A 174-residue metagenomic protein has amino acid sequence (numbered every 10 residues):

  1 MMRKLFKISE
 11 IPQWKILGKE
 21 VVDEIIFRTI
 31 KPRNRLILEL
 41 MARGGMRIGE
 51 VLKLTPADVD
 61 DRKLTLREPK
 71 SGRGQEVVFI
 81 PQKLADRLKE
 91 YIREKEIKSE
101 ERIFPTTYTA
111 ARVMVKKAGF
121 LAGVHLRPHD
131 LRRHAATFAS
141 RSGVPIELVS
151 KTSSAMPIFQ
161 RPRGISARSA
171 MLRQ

Functional and structural regions predicted by a protein language model:
M1-D23, R73: Flexible interdomain linker/hinge and immediately adjacent N-terminus of the catalytic tyrosine-recombinase domain
M1-L5, G45-G49, M114: N-terminal DNA-binding recognition helix of tyrosine site-specific recombinases/integrases
L5-E10, V78-Q82, R163-Q174: DNA/chromatin major-groove-contacting recognition/catalytic segments
K15-I48: Basic, Lys/Arg- and aromatic-enriched nucleic-acid-binding interface segment
F27, I97-E101, R112-K151: Short, basic (Lys/Arg/His-rich) helix/loop patches that form interaction surfaces in the mid-to-C-terminal regions
M41-R62, E147-K151: Short, charged phosphate-coordinating catalytic segments
V59-D61, H125, V144-I165: Short, polar N-cap/turn motifs at the start of nucleic acid-interacting alpha helices
S71-E90, K98-K116: C-terminal catalytic core of Y-nucleophile DNA break-rejoin enzymes
